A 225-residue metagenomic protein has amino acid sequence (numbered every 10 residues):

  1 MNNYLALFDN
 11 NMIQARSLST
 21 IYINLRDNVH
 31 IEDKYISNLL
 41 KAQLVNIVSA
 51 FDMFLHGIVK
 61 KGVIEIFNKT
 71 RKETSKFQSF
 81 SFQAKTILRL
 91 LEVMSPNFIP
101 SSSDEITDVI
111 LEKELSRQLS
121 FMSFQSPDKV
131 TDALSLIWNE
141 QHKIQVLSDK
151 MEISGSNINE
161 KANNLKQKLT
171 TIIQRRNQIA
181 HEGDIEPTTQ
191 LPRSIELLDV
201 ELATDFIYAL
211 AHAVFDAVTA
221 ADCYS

Functional and structural regions predicted by a protein language model:
M1-V45, G57-I64, N68-S79: Charged alpha-helical initiation segments
N2-T20, H142-S225: Polyanionic, low-complexity intrinsically disordered segments
V45-V48, I207: Hydrophobic aliphatic residue packing
I47, V59-N159: Helix-loop junctions and short alpha-helical segments
S49-M53: Extended alpha-helical coiled-coil scaffold domains characteristic of the BAR superfamily
